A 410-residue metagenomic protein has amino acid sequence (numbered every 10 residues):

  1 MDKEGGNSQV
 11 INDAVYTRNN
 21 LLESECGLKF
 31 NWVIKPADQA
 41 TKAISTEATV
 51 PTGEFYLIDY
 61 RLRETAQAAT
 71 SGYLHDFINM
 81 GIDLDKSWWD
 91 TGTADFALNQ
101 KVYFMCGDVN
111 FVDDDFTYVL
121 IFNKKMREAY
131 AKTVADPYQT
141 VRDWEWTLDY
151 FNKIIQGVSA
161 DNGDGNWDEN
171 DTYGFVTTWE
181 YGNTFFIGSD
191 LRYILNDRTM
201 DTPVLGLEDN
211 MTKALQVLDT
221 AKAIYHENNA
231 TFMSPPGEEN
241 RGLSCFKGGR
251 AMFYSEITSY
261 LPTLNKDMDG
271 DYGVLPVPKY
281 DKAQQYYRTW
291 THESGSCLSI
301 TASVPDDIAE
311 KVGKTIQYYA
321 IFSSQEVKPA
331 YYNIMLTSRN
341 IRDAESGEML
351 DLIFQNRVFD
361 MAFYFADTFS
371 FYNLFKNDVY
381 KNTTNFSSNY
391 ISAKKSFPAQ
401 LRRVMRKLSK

Functional and structural regions predicted by a protein language model:
M1-S71, E326, F386-K410: Conserved N-terminal structural module of periplasmic/extracytoplasmic solute-binding proteins
I34-A43, W144-Y150, F232-K247: Short helix-initiation/N-cap motifs at beta->coil->alpha
P36-D38, L62-Y118, D149: Hinge/lid segment of periplasmic solute-binding proteins
T52-I58, L62, A97-L120, W144-P203: Extracytoplasmic/periplasmic solute-binding protein
D83-W88, V141-D143, R192-Q216, K282-T289: Short, solvent-exposed loop/beta-turn-alpha elements that line the ligand-binding surface or hinge of extracytoplasmic
L148, N152-G157, Y193-P236: Glycine-centered hinge/linker elements that transmit conformational signals in sensory and ligand-binding systems
N265-L336: Extracytoplasmic/periplasmic substrate-recognition and gating elements
T301-G313, I321-K410: Conserved C-terminal helix/tail region of periplasmic/extracytoplasmic solute-binding proteins
